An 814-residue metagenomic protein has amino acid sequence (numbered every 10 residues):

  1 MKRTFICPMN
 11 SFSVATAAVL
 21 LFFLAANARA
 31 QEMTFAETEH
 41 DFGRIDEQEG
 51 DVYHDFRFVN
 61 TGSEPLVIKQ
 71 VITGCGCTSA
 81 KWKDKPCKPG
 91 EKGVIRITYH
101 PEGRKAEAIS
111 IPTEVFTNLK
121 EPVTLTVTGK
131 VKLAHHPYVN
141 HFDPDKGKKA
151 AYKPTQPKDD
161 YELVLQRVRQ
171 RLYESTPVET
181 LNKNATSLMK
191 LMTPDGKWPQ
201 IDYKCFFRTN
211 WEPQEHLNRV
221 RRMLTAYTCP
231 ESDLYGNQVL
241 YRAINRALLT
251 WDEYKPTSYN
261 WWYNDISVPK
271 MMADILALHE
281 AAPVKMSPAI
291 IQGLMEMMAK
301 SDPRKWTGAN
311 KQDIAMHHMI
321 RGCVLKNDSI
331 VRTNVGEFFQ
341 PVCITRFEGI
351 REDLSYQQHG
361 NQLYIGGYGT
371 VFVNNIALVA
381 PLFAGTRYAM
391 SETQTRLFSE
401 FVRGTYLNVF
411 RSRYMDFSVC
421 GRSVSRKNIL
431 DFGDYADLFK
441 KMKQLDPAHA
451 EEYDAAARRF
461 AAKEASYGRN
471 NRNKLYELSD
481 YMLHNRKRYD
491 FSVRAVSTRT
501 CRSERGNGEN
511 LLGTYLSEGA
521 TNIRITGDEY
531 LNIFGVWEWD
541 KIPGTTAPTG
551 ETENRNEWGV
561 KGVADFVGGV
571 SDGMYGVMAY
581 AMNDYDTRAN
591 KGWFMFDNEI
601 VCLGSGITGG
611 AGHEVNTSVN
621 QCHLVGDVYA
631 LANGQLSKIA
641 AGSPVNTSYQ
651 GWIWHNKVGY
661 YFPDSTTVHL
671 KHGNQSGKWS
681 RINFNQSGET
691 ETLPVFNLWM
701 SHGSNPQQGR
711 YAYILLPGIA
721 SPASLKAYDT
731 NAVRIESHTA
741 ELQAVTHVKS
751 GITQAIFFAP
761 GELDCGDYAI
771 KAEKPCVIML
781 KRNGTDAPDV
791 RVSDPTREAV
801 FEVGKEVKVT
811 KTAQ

Functional and structural regions predicted by a protein language model:
L24-A30: Sec/Tat signal peptide C-region and signal peptidase I cleavage site
A30-T61, T128-V131, H135-Y152: Beta-sheet-dominated interaction scaffolds and their linkers
E32, S63-V94: Surface-exposed binding patches on compact interaction domains or structured appendages
T38, Q48-D55, E102-E114, V601: Short, solvent-exposed loop/turn segments enriched in Ser/Thr/Gly
Y53-N60, I97, I111-F116, V127 (+2 more regions): Buried hydrophobic-core signal for structured, non-transmembrane domains
A106-L133: Terminal connector regions
L181, T186-S425: Aromatic-lined, polymer-binding surfaces characteristic of secreted/periplasmic polysaccharide-degrading enzymes
V379-C776, K781-D789, P795-V800: Extended polysaccharide-engagement surfaces of secreted carbohydrate-active enzymes
